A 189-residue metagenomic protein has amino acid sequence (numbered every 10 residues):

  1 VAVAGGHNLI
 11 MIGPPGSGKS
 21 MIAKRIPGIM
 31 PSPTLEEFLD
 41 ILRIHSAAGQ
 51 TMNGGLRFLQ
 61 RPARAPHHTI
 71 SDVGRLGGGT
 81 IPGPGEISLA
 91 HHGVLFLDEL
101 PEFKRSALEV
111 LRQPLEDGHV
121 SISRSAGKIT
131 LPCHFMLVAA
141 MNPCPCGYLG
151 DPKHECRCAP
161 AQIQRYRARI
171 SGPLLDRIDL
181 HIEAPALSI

Functional and structural regions predicted by a protein language model:
V1-G6, P14-P15, I87-A90: Phosphate-binding P-loop
L9-M52: Walker A/P-loop
F38, R75, A90, D98 (+3 more regions): Conserved RecA-like P-loop NTPase ATPase core
D40-L42, Y148-I189: Conserved AAA+ ATPase core "coupling" helix
A63-P66, G83-H92, I122-N142, K153-H154 (+1 more regions): AAA+/SF3 P-loop NTPase mechanochemical coupling elements
H67-H68, G83-E116, Y148-D151, S171-L175 (+1 more regions): Conserved AAA+/SF3 P-loop NTPase catalytic/coupling segment centered on the Walker-B
I81, E109-L131, G150-A168: Substrate-gripping "pore-loop 1 plus following alpha2 helix"
D98-L100, S125-A126, A139-C144, A161-Q162 (+1 more regions): A short beta-strand-to-loop transition that corresponds to the Sensor-1 phosphate-sensing loop of AAA+ P-loop ATPases
